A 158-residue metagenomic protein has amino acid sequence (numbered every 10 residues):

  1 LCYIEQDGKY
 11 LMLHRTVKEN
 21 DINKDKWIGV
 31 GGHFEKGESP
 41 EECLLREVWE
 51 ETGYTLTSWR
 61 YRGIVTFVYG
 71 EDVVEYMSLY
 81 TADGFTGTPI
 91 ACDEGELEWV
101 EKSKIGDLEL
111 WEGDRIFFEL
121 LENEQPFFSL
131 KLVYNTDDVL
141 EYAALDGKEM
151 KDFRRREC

Functional and structural regions predicted by a protein language model:
L1-L11: Conserved N-terminal beta-strand and adjoining loop/helix that marks the start of the Nudix/MutT-like hydrolase domain
L11-M12, E19-I22: Short N-terminal binding/cap micro-motifs at the start of the first secondary-structure element
D21-D25, V74: A conserved beta-turn-beta hairpin within the catalytic core of GNAT-like acetyltransferases that forms part
K24-V30, S39: Short, surface-exposed acidic-centric catalytic microdomains
F34-T57, F67-L121, Y142-C158: Unchanged
L121-E141: Short, active-site-adjacent segments that bind or coordinate small-molecule cofactors and metal centers
